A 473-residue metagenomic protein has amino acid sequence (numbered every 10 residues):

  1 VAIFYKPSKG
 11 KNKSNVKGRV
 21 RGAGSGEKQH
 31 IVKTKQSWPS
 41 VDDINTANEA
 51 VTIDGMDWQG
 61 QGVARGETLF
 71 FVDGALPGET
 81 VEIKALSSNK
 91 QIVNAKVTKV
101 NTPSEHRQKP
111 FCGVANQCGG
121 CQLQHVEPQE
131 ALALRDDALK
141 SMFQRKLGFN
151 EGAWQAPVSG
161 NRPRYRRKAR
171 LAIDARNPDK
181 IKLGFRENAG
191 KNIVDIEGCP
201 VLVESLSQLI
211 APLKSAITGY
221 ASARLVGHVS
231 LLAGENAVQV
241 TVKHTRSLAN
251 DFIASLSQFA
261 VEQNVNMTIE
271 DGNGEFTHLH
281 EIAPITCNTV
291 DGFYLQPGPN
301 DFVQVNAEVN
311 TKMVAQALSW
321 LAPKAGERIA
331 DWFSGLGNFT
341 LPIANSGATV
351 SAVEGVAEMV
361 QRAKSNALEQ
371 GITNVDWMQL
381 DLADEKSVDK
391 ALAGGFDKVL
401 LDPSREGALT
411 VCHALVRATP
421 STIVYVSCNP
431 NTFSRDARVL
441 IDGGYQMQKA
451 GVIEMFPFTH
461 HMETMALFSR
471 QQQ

Functional and structural regions predicted by a protein language model:
A2-I3, P7-N45, L86-Q129, A133: Terminal, basic amphipathic appendages of nucleotide-handling enzymes
I3-T52, W58, G219, T245-Q473: Rossmann-like S-adenosyl-L-methionine
N45-D54, I83, R164-A175: Structural detector for short beta-strands of small beta-barrel domains
E49-G55, E79-N89, V93-A95, V229: Flexible glycine-rich surface loops and low-complexity tracts that mediate binding to linear polymers
V63-P77: Beta-strand/loop nucleic-acid-binding surfaces
T98-P110, N116-V226: Extended interfacial segments that mediate partner engagement and assembly in macromolecular machines
D195, N236-T245, Y294-P297: Short, aliphatic-rich beta-strand segments
